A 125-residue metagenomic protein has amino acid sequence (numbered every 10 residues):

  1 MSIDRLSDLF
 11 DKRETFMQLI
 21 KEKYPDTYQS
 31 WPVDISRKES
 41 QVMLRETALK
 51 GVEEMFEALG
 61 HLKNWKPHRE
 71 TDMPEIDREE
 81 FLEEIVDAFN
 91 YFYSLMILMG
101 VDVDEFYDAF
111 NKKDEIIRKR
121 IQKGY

Functional and structural regions predicted by a protein language model:
M1-Y125: Flexible "arm" and connector segments at domain edges
